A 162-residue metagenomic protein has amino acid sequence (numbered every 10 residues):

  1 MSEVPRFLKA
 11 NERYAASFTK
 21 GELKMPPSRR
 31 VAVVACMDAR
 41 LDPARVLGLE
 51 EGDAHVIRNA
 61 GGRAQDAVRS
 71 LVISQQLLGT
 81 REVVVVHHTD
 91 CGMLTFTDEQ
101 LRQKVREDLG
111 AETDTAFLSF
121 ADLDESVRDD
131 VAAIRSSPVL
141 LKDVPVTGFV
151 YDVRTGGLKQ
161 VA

Functional and structural regions predicted by a protein language model:
M1-P27, G62-R69, Q76-L78, M93-A162: Divalent-metal-activated hydrolytic enzyme cores
N11, V33, I57, V85 (+1 more regions): Divalent metal-coordination and catalytic microenvironments
R13-F18, E22-L49: N-terminal short beta-loop-beta anion/metal-coordinating cradle
V34-C36, V86, F149: Short hydrophobic segments within beta-strands
M37-R40, T89-M93: Gly/Ser/Thr-rich loops at beta-strand to alpha-helix junctions that form or flank small-molecule/cofactor-binding
G48, Q75-T80: Alpha-helix C-terminal capping segments
G48-V56: Short helix-loop-beta junction
G79-H88: Ordered, amphipathic secondary-structure segments that act as subunit-interaction surfaces in large macromolecular
